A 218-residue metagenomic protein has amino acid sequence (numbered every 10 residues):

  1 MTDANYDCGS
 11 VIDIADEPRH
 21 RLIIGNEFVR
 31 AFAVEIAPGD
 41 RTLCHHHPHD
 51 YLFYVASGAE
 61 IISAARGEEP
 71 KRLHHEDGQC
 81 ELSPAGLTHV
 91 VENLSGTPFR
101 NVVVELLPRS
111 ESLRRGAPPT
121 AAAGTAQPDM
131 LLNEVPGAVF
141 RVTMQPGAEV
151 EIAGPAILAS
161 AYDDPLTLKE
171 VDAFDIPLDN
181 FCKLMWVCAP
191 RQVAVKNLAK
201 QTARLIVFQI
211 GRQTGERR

Functional and structural regions predicted by a protein language model:
T2-D16, A122: N-terminal low-complexity, Pro/Thr/Ser-rich intrinsically disordered segments that act as propeptides or flexible
D16-C44, H49-F53, V104, T120-A159: A short glycine-rich, His/Asp/Glu-containing loop-to-beta-strand
P48-R66, G154-D172: Glycine- and acidic-residue-biased ligand/ion/polar-headgroup-sensing regions
A65-A85, E170-P190: Short acidic-glycine-tyrosine-enriched beta hairpin
V90-S95, I152, S160, V193-A199: Asparagine-centered strand-capping/turn motif at beta-strand->loop junctions
E92-P128: Hydrophobic, well-structured mid-protein blocks that either form specific transmembrane helices
G96-E111, K200-E216: A short hydrophobic beta-strand segment most commonly corresponding to one strand of the jelly-roll/cupin
